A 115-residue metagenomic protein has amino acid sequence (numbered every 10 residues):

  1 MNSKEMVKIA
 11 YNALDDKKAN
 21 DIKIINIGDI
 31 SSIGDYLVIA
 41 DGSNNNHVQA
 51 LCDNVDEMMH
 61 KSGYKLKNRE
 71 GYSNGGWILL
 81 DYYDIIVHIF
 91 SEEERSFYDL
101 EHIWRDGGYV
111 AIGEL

Functional and structural regions predicted by a protein language model:
M1-D53, E57-Y64, G108-L115: Ribosome large-subunit tunnel/peptidyl-transferase-proximal elements
E5, E57, E70, E92-E94 (+2 more regions): Glutamate identity and glutamate-enriched acidic tracts
L14-I25, Y72-N74, F90-R95, W104: Short, functionally important structural connectors and interaction interfaces within domains
D21-S31, K67-D84: Glycine/charge-rich, flexible interdomain linkers and switch-proximal surface loops that mediate coupling
L79-V110: C-terminal structural segments of small proteins and small subunits
